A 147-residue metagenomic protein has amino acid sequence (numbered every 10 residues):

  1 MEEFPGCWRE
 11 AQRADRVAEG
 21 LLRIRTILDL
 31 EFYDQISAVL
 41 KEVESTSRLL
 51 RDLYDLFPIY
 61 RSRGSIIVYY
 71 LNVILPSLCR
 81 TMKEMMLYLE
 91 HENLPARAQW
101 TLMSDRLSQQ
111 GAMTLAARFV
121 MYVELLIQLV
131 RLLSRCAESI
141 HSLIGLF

Functional and structural regions predicted by a protein language model:
M1-I66, W100: N-terminal amphipathic alpha-helical segments
Q12, D34, K41, Y69 (+3 more regions): Alpha-helix boundary/N-cap detector
G20-R23, I27-L30, L49-D52, L56-I59 (+6 more regions): Heptad-repeat coiled-coil alpha-helices
K41-L50, T81, R118, S142-F147: Low-complexity, intrinsically disordered flanking regions
Y69-E90: Elongated alpha-helical scaffolds
Q99-F147: Regulatory helix-to-disordered linker/tail regions at the edges of structured cores
